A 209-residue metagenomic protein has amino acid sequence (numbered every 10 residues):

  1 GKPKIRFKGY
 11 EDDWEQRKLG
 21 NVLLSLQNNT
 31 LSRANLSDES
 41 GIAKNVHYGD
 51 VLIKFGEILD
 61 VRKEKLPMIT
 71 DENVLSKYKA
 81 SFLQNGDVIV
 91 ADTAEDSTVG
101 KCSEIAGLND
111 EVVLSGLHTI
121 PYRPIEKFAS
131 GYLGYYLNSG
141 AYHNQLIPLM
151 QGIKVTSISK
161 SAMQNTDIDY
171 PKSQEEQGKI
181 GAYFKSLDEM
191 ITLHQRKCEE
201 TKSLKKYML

Functional and structural regions predicted by a protein language model:
G1-E15, R196-L209: Short amphipathic coiled-coil heptad-repeat segments
R6-T30, I42, Q174: Non-catalytic DNA-recognition/assembly elements of restriction-modification systems
K18, F55-G56, H194, K202: Activation segment
L23-Y170: DNA target-recognition domains and sequence-specific DNA-contacting regions of bacterial/archaeal
G181, T192-H194, E199: A detector of tandem-repeat and repeat-rich interaction/domain scaffolds
